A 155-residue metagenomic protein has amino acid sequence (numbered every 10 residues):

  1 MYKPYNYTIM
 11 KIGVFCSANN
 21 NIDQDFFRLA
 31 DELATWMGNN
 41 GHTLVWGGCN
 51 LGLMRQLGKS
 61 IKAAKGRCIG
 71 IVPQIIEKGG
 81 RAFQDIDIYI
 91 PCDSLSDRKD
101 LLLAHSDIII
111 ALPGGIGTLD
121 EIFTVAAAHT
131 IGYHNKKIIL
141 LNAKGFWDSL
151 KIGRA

Functional and structural regions predicted by a protein language model:
Y7-R67: Glycine-rich beta-alpha loop segments
W46-L95: Glycine-rich, small/polar surface segments that engage phosphate groups of diverse ligands
S106: An anion/phosphate-binding loop that grips the pyrophosphate of nucleotide cofactors and donors
I109: Hydrophobic acceptor-binding patch used for acceptor engagement in glycosyltransferases
A128-K136: Arginine/glycine-rich "motif VI" loop of SF2 helicases in the C-terminal RecA-like domain
A143-K151: Accessory alpha-helical/coil subdomains and C-terminal extensions that flank or cap enzyme catalytic cores
A155: Conserved small/polar residues in nucleotide/adenosyl-binding loops
